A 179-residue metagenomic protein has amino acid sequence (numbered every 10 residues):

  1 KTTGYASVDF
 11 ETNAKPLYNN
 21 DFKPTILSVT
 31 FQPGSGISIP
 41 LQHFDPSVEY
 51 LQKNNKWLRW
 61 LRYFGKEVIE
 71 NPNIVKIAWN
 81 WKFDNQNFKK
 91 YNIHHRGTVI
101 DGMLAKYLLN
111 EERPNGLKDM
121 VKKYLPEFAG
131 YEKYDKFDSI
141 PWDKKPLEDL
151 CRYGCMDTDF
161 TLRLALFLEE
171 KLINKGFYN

Functional and structural regions predicted by a protein language model:
K1-F10, A14, N20, P24: N-terminal accessory regions of nucleic-acid-interacting proteins
P16, T25, Q32-N174: Active-site-proximal helix-loop-helix substrate-binding element of RNase H-like nuclease domains
